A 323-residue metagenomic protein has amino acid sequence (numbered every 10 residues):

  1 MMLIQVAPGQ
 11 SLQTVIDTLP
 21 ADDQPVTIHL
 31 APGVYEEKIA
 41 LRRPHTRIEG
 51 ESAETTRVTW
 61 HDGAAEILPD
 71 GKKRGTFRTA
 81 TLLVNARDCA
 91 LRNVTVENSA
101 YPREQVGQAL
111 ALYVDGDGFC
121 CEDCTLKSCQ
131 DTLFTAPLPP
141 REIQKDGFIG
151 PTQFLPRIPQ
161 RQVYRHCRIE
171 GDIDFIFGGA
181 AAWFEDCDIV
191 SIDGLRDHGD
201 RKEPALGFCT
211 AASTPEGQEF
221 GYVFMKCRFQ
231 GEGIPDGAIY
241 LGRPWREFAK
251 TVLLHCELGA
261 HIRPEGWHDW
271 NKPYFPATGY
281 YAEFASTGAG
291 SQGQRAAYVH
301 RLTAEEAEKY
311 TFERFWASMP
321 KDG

Functional and structural regions predicted by a protein language model:
L3-G323: Sequence-level preference for short, compositionally simple segments enriched in small aliphatic or small polar residues
